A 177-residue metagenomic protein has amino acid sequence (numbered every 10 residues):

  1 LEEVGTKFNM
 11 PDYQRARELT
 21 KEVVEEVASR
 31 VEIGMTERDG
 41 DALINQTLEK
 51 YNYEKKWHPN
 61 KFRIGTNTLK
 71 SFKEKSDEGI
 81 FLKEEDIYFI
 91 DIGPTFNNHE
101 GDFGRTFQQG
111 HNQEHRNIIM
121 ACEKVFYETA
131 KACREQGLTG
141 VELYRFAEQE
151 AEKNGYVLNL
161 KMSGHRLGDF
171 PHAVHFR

Functional and structural regions predicted by a protein language model:
L1-R177: Active-site neighborhoods and metal-handling regions in enzymes and metal-associated proteins
